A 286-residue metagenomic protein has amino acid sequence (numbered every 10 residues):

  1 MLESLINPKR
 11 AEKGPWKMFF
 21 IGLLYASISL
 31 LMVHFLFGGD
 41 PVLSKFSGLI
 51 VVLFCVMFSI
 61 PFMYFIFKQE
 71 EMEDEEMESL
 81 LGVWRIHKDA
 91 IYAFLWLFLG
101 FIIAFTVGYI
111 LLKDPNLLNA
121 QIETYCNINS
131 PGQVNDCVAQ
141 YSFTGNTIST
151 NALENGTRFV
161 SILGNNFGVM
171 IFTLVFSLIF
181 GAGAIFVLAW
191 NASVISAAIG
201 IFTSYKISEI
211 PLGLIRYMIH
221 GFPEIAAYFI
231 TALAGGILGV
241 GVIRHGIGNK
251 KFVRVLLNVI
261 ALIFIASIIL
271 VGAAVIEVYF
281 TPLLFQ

Functional and structural regions predicted by a protein language model:
M1-M63, A104-L111, G200: Transmembrane alpha-helical insertion/packing segments
N7-F20, V42-I50, G82-L99, L256-F264: Alpha-helical transmembrane segments and their helix-start/interface "positive-inside/aromatic belt" motifs in integral
F65-W84: Membrane-helix interface/capping segments
I86-V160: Hydrophobic alpha-helical segments and helix pairs
L95-L112, I179-F186, H220-P223, A266-I268: Hydrophobic alpha-helical membrane-insertion segments
G145-S196: Internal active-site segments that recognize and position negatively charged phosphoryl groups and nucleotide moieties
I199-S267, V271-G272: Hydrophobic alpha-helical transmembrane segments and adjacent short intramembrane/lumenal linkers of inner/organellar
G272-Q286: Juxtamembrane boundary at the C-terminal end of a transmembrane helix
